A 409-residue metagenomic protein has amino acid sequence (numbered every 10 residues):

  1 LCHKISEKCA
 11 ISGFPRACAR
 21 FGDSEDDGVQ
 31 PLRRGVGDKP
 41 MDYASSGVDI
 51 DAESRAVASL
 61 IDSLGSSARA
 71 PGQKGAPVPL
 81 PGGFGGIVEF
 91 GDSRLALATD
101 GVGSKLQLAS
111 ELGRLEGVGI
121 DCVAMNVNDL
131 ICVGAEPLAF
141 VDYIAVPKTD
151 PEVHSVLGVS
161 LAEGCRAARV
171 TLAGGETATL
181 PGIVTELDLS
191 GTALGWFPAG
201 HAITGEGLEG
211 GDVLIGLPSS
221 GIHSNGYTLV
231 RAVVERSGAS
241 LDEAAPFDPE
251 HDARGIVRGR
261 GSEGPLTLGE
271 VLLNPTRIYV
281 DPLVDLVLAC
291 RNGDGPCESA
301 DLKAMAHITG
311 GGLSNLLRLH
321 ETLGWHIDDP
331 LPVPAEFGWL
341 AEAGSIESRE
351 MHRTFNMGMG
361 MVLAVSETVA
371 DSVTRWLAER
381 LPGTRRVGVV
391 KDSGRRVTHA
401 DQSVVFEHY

Functional and structural regions predicted by a protein language model:
H3-I5, D23-D27, D38: Intrinsic-disorder-associated, low-complexity terminal segments enriched in Asp/Asn/His/Tyr and depleted of Lys/Arg
D38-D62, S66, Q73: Short, low-complexity N-terminal leaders and the immediately following helix N-cap/first helix
K39-G47, D62, V153-T171, L180-L187 (+2 more regions): Glycine-/charge-enriched secondary-structure boundary and capping motifs
S59-S220: Glycine-rich phosphate/pyrophosphate-binding loop regions near the starts of catalytic domains
K105-Q107, S224-G226, S314-L317: Short helix/loop capping segments that flank catalytic or ligand/cofactor-binding pockets
L189, A193-G261: Phosphate/diphosphate-binding glycine-rich loops and adjacent basic-rich segments that engage nucleotide
